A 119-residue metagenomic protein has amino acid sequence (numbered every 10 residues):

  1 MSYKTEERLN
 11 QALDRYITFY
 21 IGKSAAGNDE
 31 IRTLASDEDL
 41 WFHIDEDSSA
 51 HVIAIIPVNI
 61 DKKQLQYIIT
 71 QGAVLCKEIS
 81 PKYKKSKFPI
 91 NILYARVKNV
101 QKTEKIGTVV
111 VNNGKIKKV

Functional and structural regions predicted by a protein language model:
M1-V119: Duplex nucleic acid-engaging cores and interfaces of nucleic-acid transaction enzymes
